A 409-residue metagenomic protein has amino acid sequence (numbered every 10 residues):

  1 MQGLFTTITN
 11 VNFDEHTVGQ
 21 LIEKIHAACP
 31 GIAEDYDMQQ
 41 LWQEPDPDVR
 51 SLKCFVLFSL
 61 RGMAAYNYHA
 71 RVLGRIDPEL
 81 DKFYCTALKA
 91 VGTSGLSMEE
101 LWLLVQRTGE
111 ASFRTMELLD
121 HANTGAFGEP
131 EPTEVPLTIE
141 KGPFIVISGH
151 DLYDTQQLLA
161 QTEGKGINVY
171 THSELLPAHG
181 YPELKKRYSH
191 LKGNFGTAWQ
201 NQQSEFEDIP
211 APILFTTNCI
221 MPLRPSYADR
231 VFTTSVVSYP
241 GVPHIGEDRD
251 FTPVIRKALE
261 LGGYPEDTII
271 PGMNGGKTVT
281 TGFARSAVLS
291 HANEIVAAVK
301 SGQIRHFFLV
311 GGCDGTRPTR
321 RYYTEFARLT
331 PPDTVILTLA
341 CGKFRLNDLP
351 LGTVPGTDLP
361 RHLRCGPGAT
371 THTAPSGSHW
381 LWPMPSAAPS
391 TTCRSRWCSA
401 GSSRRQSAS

Functional and structural regions predicted by a protein language model:
M1-T6, H16-E23, A27, M38-F58 (+2 more regions): Anaerobic metallocofactor- and corrinoid-dependent redox/one-carbon enzyme cores, especially those from methanogenesis
M1-T9, C85-G92: N-terminal polar alpha-helical/low-complexity "assembly arms" that mediate subunit docking, oligomerization
I8, C29-I32: Short, flexible helical or helix-coil boundary motifs
N12, V72-R75, G95-L96: Charged, low-complexity interaction regions
K53-G74, P78-Y84: Boundary segments of small protein-protein interaction reader/adaptor domains
D81-S94, L104, T108: N-terminal alpha-helical interaction blocks
